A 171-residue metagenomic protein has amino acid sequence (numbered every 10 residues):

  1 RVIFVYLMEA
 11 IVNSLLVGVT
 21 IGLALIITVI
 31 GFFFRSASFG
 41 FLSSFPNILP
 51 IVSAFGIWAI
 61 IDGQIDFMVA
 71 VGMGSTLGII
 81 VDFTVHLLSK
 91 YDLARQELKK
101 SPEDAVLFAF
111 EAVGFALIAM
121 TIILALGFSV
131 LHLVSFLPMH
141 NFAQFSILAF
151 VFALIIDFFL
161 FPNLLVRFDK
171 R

Functional and structural regions predicted by a protein language model:
R1-R171: Membrane-embedded transmembrane helical bundles of large multi-pass transporters/channels
